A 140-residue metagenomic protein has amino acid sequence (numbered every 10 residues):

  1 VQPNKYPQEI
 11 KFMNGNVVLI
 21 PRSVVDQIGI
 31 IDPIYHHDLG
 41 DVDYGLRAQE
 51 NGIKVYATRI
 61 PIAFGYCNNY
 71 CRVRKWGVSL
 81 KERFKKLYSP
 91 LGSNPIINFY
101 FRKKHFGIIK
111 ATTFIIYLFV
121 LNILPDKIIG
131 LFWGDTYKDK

Functional and structural regions predicted by a protein language model:
Q2-I20, K86: A recurrent flexible, glycine/aromatic-enriched loop bordering the glycosyltransferase active site that acts as
Q2-P3, P21-D26, W76-S79: A short alpha-helix capping/helix-coil boundary motif
Y6, L46-A48, G65-Y66, R83-L87: Short, surface-exposed, polar/charged, turn-prone segments marking secondary-structure boundaries
I10-N14, K54-Y56, P90-N98: Low-complexity, flexible helical/coil segments
F12, V18-G29, I34-P61: A short, conserved alpha-helix in the catalytic core of glycosyltransferases
D41, F64-G65, F119: Short secondary-structure capping/turn micro-motifs that flank functional sites
N51-L80: Active-site donor/metal-binding and catalytic loop motifs of nucleotide-sugar-dependent glycosylation enzymes
C71, K75-K140: Non-catalytic, C-terminal membrane-associated alpha-helical segments of glycosyltransferases
